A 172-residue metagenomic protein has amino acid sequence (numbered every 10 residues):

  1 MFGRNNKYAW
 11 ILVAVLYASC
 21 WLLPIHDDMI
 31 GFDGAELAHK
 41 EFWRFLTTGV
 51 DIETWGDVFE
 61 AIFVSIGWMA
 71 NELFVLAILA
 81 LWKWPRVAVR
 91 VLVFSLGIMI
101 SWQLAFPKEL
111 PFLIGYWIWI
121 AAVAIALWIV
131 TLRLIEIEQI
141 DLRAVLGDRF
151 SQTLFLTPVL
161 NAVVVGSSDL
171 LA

Functional and structural regions predicted by a protein language model:
F2-A172: Compact integral membrane and secretory-pathway proteins
